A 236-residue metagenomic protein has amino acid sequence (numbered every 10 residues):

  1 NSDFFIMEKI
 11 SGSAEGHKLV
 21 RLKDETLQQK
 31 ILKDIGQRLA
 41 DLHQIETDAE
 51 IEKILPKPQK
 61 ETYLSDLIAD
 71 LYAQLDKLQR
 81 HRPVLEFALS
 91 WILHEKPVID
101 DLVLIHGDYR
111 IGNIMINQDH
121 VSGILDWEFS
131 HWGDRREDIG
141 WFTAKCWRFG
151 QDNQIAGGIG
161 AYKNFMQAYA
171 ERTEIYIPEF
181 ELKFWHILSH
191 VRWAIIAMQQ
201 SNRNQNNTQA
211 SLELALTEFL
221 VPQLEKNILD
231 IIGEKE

Functional and structural regions predicted by a protein language model:
N1-F87, W91-D101, H120: ATP-binding pocket architecture of kinase catalytic cores
D3, L42, F87-I139, T143: Active-site acidic catalytic loop and adjacent metal/ATP-binding pocket of ATP-dependent phosphoryl transfer enzymes
S13-A14, L39, H43-E50, R82 (+7 more regions): A general structural signal marking secondary-structure boundaries and capping sites
G16-K23, R148-G157, E213: Short, flexible, glycine-rich and Lys/Arg-enriched loop motifs at helix boundaries that contact anionic partners
K53-I54, S201-T217: Hydrophobic/aromatic-rich alpha-helical bundle segments in the mid-to-C-terminal region
L55, Y176-L188: All-alpha amphipathic helical-bundle segments outside canonical DNA-binding/catalytic cores that form hydrophobic
E137-E174, L188-N207: Active-site activation/catalytic loop segments of kinase-like enzymes and analogous catalytic loops in related
N206, L216-E236: Regulatory N- and C-terminal appendages and interdomain linkers associated with kinase/kinase-like NTP transferase
